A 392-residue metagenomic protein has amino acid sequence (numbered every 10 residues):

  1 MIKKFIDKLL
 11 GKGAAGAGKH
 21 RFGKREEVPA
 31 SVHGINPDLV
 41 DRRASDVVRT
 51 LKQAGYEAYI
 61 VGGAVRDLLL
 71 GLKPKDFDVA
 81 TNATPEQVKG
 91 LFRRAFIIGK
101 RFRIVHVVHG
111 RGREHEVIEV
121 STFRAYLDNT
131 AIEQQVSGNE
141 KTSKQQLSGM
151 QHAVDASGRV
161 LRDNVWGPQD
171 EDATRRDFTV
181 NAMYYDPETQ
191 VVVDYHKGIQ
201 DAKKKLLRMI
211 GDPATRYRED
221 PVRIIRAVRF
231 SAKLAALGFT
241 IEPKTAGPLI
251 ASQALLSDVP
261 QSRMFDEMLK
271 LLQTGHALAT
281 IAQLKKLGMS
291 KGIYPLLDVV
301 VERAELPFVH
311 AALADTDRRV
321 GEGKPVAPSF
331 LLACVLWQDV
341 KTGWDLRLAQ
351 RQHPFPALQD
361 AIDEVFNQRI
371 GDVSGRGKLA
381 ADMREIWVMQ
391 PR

Functional and structural regions predicted by a protein language model:
M1-R392: Catalytic cores of the polymerase beta-like nucleotidyltransferase superfamily and closely associated nucleotide
